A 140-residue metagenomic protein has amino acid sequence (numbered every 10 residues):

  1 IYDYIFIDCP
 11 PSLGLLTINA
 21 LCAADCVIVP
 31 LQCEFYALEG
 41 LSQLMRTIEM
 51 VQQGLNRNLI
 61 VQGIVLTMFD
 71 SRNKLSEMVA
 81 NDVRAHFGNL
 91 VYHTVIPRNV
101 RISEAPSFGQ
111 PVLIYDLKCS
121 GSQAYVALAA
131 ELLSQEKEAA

Functional and structural regions predicted by a protein language model:
D3-V100: Conserved catalytic-core segment of NTP-binding enzymes
P97, S103, L113: Nucleotide phosphate-binding site architecture
P106-A127: C-terminal boundary of histidine-terminating zinc-finger modules
L128-L132: Hydrophobic "lid"/C-terminal helical patch of Rossmann-like NAD(P)-dependent dehydrogenase/epimerase domains
L133-A140: Generic C-terminal helix-cap and adjacent flexible tail
